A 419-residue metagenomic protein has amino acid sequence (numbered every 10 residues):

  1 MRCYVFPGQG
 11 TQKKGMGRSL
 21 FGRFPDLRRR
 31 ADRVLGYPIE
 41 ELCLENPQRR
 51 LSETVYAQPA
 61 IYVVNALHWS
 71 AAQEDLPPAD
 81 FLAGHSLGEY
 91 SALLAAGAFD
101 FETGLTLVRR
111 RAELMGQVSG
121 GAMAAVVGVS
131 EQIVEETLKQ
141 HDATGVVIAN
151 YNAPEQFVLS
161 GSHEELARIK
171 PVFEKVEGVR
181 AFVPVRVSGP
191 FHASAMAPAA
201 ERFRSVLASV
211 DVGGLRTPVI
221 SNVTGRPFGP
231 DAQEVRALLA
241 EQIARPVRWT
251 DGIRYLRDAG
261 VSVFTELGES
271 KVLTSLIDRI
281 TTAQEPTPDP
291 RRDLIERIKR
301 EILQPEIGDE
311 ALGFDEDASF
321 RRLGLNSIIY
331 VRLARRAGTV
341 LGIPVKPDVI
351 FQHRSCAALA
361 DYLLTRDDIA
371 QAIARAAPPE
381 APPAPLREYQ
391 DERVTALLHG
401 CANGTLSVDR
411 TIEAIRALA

Functional and structural regions predicted by a protein language model:
M1-E136, A181, V185, V263-T282 (+2 more regions): FabD-like malonyl-/acyl-CoA
V5-P7, R202-R204, I220-P227, A232-I253 (+7 more regions): Flexible, low-complexity linker/boundary loops enriched in proline and small hydrophobic residues that flank enzymatic
F6-G8, A31, N65, G88 (+12 more regions): Conserved small-residue
Q9-T11, R33-Y37, S70, A95-A244: Alpha/beta catalytic cores of group-transfer enzymes, especially the acyltransferase/condensing modules of polyketide
L20, A98-F99, H141, F173 (+4 more regions): Active-site catalytic pocket residues across diverse enzymes, especially alpha/beta-hydrolases
V64-D75, Q242-A259: Phosphate/ATP-binding catalytic cores across multiple sugar-kinase/actin-like superfamilies, primarily ASKHA
A283-A419: Flexible, low-complexity inter-domain linkers and amphipathic docking helices that mediate domain-domain
